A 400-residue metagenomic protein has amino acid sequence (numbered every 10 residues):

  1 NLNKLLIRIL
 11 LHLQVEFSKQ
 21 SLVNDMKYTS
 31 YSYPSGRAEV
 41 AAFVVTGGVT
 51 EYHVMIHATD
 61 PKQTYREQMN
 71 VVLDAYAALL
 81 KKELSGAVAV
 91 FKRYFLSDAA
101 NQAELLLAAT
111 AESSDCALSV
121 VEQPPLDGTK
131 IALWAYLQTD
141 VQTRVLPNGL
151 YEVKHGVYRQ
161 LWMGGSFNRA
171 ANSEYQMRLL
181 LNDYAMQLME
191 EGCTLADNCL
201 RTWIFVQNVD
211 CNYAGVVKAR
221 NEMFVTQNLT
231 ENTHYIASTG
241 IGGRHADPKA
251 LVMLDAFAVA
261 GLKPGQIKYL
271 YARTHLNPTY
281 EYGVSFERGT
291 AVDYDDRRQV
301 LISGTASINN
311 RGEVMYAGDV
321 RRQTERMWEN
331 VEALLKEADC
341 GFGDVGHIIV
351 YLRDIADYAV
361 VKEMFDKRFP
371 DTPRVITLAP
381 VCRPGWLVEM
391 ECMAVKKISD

Functional and structural regions predicted by a protein language model:
L22-G346, Y351-D400: N-terminal presequence-like segments and the immediate start of the first folded domain
